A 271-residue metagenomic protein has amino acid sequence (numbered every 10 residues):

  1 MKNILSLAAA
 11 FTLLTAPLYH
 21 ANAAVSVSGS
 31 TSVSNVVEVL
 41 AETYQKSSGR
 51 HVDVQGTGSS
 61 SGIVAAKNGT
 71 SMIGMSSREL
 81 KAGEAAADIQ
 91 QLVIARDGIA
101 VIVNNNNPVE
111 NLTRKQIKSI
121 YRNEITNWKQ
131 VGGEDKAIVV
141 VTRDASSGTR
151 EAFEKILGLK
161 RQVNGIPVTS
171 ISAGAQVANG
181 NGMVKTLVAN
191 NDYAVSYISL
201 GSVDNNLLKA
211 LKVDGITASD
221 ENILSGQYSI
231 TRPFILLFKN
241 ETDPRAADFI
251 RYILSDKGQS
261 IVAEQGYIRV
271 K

Functional and structural regions predicted by a protein language model:
M1-A8: Bacterial N-terminal signal peptides that target proteins for export
A8-A9, V52: A ubiquitous, low-specificity "background" feature that marks scattered single residues across proteins without
T12-L13, T149: Alpha-helical transmembrane segments and their juxtamembrane interfaces
L13-N22: C-terminal segment of classical bacterial N-terminal signal peptides
A21-K271: Exported/periplasmic ABC-transporter solute-binding proteins
